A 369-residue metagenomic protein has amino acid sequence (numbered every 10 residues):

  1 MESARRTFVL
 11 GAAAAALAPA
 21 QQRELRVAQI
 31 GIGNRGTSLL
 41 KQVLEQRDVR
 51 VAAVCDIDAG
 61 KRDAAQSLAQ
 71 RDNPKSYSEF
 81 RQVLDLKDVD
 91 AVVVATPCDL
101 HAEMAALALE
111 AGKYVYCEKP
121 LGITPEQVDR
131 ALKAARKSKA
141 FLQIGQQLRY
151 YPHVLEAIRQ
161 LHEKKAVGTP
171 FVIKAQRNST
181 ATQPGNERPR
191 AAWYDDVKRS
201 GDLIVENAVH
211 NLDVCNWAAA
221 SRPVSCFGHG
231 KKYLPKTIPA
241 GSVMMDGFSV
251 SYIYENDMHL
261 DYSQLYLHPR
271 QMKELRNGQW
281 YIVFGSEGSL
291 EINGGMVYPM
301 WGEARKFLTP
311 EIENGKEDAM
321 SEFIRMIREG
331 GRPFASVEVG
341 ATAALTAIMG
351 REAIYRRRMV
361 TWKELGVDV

Functional and structural regions predicted by a protein language model:
M1-A13: N-terminal secretory signal peptides and thylakoid transit peptides that target proteins across membranes
L10-Q70, Y151, C215: N-terminal Rossmann-like dinucleotide-binding module
G11, S38, H210-N216, P223 (+3 more regions): C-terminal helical cap and adjacent loop that interface with cofactors, partners, or active-site loops
G31, K137-Q143, Q147-S242, V250-Y252 (+1 more regions): Predominantly a Rossmann-like dinucleotide-binding segment in NAD(P)-dependent oxidoreductases
P74-E79: Conserved SAM-binding strand-loop segment of SAM-dependent methyltransferases
V92-V93: N-terminal Rossmann-like NAD(P) cofactor-binding module of classical short-chain dehydrogenase/reductase
P97-C98, A102-Y150, R357: Beta-strand-loop-alpha-helix segment that lines the small-molecule cofactor/substrate pocket of alpha/beta enzymes
M245, Y252-N256, G285: Active-site beta-strand termini and strand-to-loop segments that position acidic
